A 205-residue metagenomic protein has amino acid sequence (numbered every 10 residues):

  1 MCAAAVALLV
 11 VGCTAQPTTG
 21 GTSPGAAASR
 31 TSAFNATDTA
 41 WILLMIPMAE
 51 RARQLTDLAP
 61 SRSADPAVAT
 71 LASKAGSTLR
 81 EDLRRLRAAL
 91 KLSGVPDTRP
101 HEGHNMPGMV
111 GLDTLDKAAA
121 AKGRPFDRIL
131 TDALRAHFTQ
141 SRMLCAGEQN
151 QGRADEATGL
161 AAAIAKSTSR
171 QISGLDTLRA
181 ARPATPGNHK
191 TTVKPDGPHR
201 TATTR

Functional and structural regions predicted by a protein language model:
M1-V6: Sec-dependent N-terminal signal peptides
L9-G12: C-terminal motif of bacterial Sec signal peptides marking the signal peptidase cleavage site
T14-R205: All-alpha RGS (Regulator of G-protein Signaling) helical domain and cognate RGS-like helical scaffolds
